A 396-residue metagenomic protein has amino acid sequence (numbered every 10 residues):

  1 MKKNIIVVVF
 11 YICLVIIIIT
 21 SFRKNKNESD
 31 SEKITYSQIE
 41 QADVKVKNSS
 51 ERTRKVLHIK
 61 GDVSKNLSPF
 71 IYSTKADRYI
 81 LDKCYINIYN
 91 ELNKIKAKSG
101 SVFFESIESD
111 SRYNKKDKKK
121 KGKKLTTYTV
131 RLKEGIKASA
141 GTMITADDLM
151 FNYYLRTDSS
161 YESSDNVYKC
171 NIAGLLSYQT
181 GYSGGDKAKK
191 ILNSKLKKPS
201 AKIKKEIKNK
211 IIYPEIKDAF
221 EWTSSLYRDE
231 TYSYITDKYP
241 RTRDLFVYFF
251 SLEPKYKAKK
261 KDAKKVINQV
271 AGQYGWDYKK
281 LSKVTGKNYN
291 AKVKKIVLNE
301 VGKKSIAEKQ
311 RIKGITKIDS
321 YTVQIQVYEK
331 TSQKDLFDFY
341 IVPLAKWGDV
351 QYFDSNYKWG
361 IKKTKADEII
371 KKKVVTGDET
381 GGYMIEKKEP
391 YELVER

Functional and structural regions predicted by a protein language model:
M1-E40: Gram-positive cell-envelope targeting signals
N27-V56, V63-N66: N-terminal, intrinsically disordered, polar/charged segments of Gram-positive cell-envelope systems that serve as
T53-V63, T126-R131, L149, V323-I325 (+1 more regions): Short, well-ordered beta-strand elements
H58-K121, D378: N-terminal lobe/hinge region of extracytoplasmic solute-binding protein
D62-K65, K133-G135, L149, Y154 (+4 more regions): Solvent-exposed coil/turn segments that connect beta secondary-structure elements in extracytoplasmic/periplasmic
K75, D82, N93-K94, K279 (+4 more regions): Gly/Pro-rich hinge or "lid" segments in bacterial periplasmic/extracellular proteins
I107-G286, Q324: Aromatic- and charge-enriched surface segment that lines or borders ligand/interaction sites
A140-T142, K334-F339: Solvent-exposed, non-transmembrane alpha-helical starts
